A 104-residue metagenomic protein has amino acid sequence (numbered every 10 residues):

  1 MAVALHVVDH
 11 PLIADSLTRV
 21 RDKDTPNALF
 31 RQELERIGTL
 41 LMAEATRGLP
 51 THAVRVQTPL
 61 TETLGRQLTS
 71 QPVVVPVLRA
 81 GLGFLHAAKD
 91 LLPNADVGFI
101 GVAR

Functional and structural regions predicted by a protein language model:
M1-R104: PRPP-associated nucleotide enzymes
